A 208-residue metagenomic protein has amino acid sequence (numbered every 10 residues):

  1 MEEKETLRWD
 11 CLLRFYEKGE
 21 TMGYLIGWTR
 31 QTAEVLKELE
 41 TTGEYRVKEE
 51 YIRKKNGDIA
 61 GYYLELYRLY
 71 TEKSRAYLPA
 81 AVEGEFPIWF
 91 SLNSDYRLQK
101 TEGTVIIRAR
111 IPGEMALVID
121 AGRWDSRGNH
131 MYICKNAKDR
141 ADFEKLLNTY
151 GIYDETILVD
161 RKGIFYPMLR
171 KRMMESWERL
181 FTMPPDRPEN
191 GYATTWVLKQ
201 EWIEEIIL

Functional and structural regions predicted by a protein language model:
E17-G61, G84-F86, Y96-V105, I111-L208: Conserved NAD+-utilizing ADP-ribose enzyme module
Y63, Y67-S74, P79-D95: Short, well-structured hydrophobic secondary-structure segments
